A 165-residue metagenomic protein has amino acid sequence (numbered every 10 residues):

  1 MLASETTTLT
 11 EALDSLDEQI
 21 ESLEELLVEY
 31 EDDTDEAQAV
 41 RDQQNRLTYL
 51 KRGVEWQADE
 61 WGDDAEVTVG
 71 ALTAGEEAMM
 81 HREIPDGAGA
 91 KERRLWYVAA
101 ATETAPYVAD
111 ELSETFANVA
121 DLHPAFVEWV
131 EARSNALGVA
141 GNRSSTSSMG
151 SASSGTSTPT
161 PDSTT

Functional and structural regions predicted by a protein language model:
M1-E5: A short, compositionally biased
T6, T10-T165: Short, surface-exposed, charged amphipathic helix/loop patches that serve as local interaction elements
